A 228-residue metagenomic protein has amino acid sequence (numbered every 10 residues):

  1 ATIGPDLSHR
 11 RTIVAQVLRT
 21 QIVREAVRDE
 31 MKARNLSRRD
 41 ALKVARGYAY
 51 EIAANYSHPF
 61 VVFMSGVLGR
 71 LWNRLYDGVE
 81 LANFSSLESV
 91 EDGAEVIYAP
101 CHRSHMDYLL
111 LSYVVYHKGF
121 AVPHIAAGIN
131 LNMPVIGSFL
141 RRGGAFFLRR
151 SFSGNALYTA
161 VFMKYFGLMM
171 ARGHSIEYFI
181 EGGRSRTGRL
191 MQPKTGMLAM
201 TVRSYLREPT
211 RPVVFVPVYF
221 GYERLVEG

Functional and structural regions predicted by a protein language model:
A1-G228: Membrane-interfacial terminal anchoring regions of lipid-handling membrane enzymes
